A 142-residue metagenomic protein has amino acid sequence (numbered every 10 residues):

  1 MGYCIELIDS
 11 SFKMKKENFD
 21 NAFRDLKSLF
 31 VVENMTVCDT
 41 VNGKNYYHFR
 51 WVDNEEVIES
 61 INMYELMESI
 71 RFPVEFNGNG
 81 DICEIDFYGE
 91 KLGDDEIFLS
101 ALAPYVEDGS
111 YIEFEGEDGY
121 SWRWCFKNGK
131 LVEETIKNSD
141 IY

Functional and structural regions predicted by a protein language model:
M1-G43, N138-Y142: Short, extreme N-terminal segment that most often corresponds to the first beta-strand
F49-Y142: Charged interaction segments
